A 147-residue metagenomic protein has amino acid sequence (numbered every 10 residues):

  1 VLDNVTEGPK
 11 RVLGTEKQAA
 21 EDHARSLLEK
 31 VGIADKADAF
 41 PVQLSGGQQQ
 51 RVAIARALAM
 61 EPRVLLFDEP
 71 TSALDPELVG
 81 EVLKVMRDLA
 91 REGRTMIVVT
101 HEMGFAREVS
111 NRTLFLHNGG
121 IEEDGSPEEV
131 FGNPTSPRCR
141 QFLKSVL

Functional and structural regions predicted by a protein language model:
F40-L44, Q48: Conserved ABC ATPase signature
I54: Hydrophobic anchor residue at the start of the ABC signature
A59-R63: A short, proline-enriched helix->beta-strand linker immediately N-terminal to the Walker B motif in ABC-type P-loop
L65-D68: Catalytic Walker B motif of ABC-type/P-loop ATPase nucleotide-binding domains
T100-H101: H-loop/switch region of ABC-family ATPase nucleotide-binding domains
D124-G125: ABC ATPase "signature
